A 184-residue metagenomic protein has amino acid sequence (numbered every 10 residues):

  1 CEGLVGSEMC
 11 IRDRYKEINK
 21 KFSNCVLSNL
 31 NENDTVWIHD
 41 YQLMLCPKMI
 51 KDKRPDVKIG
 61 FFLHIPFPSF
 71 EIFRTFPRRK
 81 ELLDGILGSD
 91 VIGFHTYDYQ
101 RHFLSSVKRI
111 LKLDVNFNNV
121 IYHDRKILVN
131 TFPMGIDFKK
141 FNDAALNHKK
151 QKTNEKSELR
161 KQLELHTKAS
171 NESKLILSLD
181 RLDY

Functional and structural regions predicted by a protein language model:
C1-G6, C10-I11: Single conserved hydrophobic/aromatic residue that forms the stacking wall/gate of nucleotide- or nucleobase-binding
I18-F22, F67-D84, D114: Nucleotide-sugar donor phosphate/pyrophosphate-binding loop at the beta->alpha transition of glycosyltransferases
N19, Y41-M44, I65-P68, D98-Q100 (+2 more regions): Short, solvent-exposed loop/turn segments at secondary-structure junctions
C25-L27, F76-I92, N118-I121, I127: Membrane-proximal helix-turn-helix segments that form the acceptor-binding/catalytic region of lipid-linked
V26-Q42: Short N-terminal targeting/anchoring amphipathic segment
V36, D52-P68, G85-F94: Active-site proximal beta-strand in glycosyltransferases
D90-K150: A short, active-site helix/loop in glycosyltransferases that binds the activated sugar's phosphate group
S170-Y184: Conserved donor-binding/catalytic core segment of Leloir-type glycosyltransferases
